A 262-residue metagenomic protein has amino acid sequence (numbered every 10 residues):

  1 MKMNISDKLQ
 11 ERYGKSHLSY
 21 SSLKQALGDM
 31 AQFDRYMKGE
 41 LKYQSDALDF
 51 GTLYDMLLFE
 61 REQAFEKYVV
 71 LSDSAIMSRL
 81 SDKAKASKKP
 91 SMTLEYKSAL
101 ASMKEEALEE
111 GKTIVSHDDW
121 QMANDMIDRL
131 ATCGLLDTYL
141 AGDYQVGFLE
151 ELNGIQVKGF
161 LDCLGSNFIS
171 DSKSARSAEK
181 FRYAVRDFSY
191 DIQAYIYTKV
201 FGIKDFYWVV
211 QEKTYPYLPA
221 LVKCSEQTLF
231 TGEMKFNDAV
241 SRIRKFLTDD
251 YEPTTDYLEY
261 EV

Functional and structural regions predicted by a protein language model:
M1-K158, T255-V262: Metal-dependent nuclease catalytic cores that hydrolyze phosphodiester bonds in DNA/RNA, characterized by
D29, L229-V240: Short cationic/low-complexity microdomains
E60-E66, G202-D205, T248: Short helix-capping/linker segments at secondary-structure and domain boundaries
A141-G142, V146-M234: Mg2+/Mn2+-dependent nuclease catalytic core
K235-V262: Polybasic (Lys/Arg-rich)
